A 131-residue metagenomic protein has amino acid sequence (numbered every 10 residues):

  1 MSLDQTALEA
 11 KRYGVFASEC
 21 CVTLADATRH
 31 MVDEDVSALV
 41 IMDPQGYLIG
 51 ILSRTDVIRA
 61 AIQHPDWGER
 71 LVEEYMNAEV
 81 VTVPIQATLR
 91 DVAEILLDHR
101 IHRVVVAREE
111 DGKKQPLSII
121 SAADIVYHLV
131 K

Functional and structural regions predicted by a protein language model:
M1-G14, S53-I101, E110, Q115-K131: Tandem CBS (Bateman) regulatory domains
V15-Q63, V72: Acidic (E/D-rich), amphipathic helical modules within compact regulatory domains
D33-V36, H99-R103: Short, small/polar residue-rich loop motifs at catalytic or cofactor-binding pockets
L39, V104-V106, L117: Generic short beta-strand
M42-D43, A107-D111: Core beta-strand residues in small-molecule sensory/regulatory alpha/beta domains
